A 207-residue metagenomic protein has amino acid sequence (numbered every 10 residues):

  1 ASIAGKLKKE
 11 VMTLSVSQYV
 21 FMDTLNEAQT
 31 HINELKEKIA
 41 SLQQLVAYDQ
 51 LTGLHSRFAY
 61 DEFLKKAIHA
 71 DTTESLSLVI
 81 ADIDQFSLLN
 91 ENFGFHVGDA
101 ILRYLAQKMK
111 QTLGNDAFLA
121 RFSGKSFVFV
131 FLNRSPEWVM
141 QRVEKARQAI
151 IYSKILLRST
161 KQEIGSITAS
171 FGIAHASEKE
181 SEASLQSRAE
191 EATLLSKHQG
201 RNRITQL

Functional and structural regions predicted by a protein language model:
S2-L51, R57-H69, S75, F118-R121 (+1 more regions): Signal-transducing coiled-coil linker helices
Q44-E62, A81-F95, R103: Conserved nucleotide-binding and Mg2+-coordinating catalytic segments in signaling enzymes
V46, K66-S77, A81, N92 (+3 more regions): Nucleotide second-messenger and two-component phosphorelay signaling modules
F86, L105, F122, F127-V128 (+1 more regions): Hydrophobic framework residues that shape the active-site pocket of cyclic nucleotide turnover catalytic cores
V97-F118, S126: Active-site-proximal alpha-helical element of nucleotidyl cyclase-like catalytic domains and analogous helices
V130-V139, K161-Q162, A169-L185: Catalytic strand-loop-helix junctions within cyclic-nucleotide turnover domains
M140, E144, A174-L207: Catalytic-core segments of nucleotide cyclases and related cyclic-nucleotide turnover enzymes
I150-A169: Catalytic core regions of nucleotide second-messenger enzymes
